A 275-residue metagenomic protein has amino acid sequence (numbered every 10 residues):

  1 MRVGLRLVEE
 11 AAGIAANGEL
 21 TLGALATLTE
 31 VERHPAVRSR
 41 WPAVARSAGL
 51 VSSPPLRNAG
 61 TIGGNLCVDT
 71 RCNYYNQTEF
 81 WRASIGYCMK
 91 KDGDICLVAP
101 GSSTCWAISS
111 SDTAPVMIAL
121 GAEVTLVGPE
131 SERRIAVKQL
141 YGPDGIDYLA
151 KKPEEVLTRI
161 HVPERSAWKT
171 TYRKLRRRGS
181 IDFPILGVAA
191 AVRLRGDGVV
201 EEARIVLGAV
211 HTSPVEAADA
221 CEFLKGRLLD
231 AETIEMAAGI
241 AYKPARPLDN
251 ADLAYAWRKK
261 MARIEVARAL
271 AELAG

Functional and structural regions predicted by a protein language model:
M1-G275: C-terminal structural segment of proteins
